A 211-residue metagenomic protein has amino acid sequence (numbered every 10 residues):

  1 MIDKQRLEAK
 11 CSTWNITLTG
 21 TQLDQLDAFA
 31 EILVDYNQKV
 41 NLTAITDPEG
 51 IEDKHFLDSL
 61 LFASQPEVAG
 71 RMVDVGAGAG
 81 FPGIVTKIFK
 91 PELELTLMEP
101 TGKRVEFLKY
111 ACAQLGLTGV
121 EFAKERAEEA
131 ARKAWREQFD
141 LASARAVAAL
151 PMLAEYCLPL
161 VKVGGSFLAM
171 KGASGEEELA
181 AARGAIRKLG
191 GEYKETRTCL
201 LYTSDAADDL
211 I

Functional and structural regions predicted by a protein language model:
R6-A69, A113-Q114, T118: Class I SAM-dependent transferase core
T46, K124-E125, R197: Short loop/edge segments at beta-strand edges and connector loops that shape dinucleotide/nucleotide cofactor-binding
L60-V147, A154-E155: Conserved SAM/SAH cofactor-binding pocket of Class I
V147-A149, A173: Short glycine-rich anion-binding loops that position phosphate/pyrophosphate groups of nucleotides and phosphorylated
V161-K162: Helix-to-beta-strand junctions that scaffold the AdoMet/dcAdoMet cofactor pocket in Class I SAM-dependent enzymes
S166-C199: C-terminal substrate-binding/active-site "lid" region of AdoMet-derived donor-dependent transferases
Y202-I211: Single conserved hydrophobic/aromatic residue that forms the stacking wall/gate of nucleotide- or nucleobase-binding
